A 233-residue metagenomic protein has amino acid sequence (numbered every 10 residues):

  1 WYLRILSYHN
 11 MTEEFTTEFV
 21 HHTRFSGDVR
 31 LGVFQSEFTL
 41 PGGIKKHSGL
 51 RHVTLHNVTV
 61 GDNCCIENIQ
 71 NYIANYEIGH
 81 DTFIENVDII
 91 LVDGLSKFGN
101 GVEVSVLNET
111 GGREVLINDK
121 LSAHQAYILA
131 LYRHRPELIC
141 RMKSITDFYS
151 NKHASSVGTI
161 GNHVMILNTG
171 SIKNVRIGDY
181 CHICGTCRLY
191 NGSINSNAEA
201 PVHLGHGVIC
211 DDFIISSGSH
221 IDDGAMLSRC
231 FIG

Functional and structural regions predicted by a protein language model:
W1-G233: Domain-scale signature associated with acetyltransferase and cell-envelope carbohydrate enzymes
